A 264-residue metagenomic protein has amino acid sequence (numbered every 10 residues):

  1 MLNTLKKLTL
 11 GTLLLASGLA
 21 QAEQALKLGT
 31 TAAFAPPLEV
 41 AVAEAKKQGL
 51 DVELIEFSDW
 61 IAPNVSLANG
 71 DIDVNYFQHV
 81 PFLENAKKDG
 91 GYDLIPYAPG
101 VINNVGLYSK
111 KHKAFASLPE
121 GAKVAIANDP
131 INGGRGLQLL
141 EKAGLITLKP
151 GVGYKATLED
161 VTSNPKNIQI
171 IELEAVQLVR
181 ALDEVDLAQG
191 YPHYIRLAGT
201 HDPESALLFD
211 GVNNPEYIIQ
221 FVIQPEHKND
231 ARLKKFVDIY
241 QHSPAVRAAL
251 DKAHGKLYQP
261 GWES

Functional and structural regions predicted by a protein language model:
T31-E53: Short, polar/charged alpha-helical segment
L54-V65, V152-R180: Short helix-initiation/N-cap motifs at beta->coil->alpha
E56-W60, N75-E84, V101, E174-A175 (+2 more regions): Beta->alpha turn/N-cap motifs
W60-G91, G106-L107, K113, I195-A198: Pocket-flanking alpha-helical
N85-Y97, K110-H112, E184, Q189 (+1 more regions): Ligand-binding "clamshell"
Y97-I146: A conserved helix-loop-strand patch within extracytoplasmic ligand-binding domains of the periplasmic binding
N104-F115, Y217-D230: A bilobed periplasmic-binding-protein/Venus flytrap-type ligand-binding module shared by bacterial periplasmic
G134-E141, Y240-G261: Periplasmic-binding protein-like
